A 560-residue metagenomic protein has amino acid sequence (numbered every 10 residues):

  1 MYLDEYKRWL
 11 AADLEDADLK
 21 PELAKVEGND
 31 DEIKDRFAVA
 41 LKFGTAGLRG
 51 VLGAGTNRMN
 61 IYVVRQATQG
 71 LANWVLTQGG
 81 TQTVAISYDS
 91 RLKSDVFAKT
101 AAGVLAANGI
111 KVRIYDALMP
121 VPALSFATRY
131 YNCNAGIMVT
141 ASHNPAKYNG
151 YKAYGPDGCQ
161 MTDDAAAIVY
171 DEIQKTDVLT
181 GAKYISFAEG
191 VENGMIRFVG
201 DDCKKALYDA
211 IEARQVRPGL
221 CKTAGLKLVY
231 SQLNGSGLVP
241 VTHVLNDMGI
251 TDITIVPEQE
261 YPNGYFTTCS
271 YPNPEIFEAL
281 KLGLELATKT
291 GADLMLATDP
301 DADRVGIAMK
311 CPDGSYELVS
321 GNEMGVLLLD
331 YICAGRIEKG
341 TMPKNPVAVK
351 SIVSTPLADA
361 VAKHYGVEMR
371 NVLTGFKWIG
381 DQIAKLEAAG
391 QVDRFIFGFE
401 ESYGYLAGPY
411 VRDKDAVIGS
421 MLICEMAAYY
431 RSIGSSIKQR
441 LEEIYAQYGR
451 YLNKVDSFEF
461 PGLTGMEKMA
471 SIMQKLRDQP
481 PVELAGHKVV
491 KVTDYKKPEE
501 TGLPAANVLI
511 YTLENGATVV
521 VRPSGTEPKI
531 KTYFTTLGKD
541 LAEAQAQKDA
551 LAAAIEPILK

Functional and structural regions predicted by a protein language model:
D4-A101, N108, G190-L228, S236: An N-terminal, well-structured beta->alpha segment
E32-L41, N149-A279, E285-A287: Gly/Ser/Thr-enriched, mixed-charge loops and adjacent short helices that form phosphate/oxyanion-binding elements
F37-N57, A141-S142, L228, Q232-V244 (+4 more regions): Conserved phosphate/anionic-ligand binding catalytic regions in large, soluble enzymes, centered on
A85-Y148, G249-G306: N-terminal small/polar loop signature for handling phosphorylated ligands or for N-terminal nucleophile
V96-L105, Y148-G155, D303-N322, A358: Short Gly/Thr/Asp-enriched flexible loops that form oxyanion-binding sites at enzyme active sites
Y154-Y184, N322-N345, K350-V361, A416: Glycine-rich phosphate-binding loop plus the immediately following alpha-helix
T288, A292-L294, S315-E317, G335-R522 (+3 more regions): Phosphate-binding and adjacent anionic-ligand microenvironments
